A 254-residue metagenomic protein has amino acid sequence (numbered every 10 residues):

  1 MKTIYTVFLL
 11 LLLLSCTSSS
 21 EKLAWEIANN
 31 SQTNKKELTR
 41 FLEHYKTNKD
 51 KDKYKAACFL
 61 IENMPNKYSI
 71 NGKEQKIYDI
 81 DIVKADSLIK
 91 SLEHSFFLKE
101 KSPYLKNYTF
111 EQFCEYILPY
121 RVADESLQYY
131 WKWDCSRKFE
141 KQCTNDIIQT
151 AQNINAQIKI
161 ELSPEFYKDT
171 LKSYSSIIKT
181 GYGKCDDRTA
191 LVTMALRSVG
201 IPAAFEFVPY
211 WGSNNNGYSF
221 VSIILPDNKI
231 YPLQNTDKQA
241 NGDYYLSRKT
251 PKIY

Functional and structural regions predicted by a protein language model:
M1-L23: Bacterial Sec-dependent N-terminal signal peptides
I4, E26-N29, P119, S173 (+2 more regions): Short, flexible coil/linker segments at or flanking structured domains
C16-A156, I160-S163, I177, S198 (+2 more regions): N-terminal accessory/pre-domain segments preceding catalytic cores
K141-N153, Q157, E165-S175, T180-Y254: Hydrophobic/aromatic-rich core segments of domains that either
